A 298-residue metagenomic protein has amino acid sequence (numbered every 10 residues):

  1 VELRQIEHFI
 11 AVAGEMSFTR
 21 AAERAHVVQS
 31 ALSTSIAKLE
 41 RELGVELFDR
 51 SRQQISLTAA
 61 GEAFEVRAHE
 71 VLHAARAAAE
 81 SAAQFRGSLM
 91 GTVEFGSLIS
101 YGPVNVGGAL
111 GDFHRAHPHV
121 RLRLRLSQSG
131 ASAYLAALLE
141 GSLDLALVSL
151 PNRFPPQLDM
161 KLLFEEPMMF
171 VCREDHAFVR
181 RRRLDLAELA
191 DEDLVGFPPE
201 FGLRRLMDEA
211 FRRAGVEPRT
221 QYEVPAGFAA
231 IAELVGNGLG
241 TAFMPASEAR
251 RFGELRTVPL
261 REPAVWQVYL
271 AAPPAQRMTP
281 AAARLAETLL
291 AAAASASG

Functional and structural regions predicted by a protein language model:
I10-A31: Short helix-boundary/capping micro-motifs
E40-E62: A short LG(V/I)-centered, amphipathic sequence patch enriched for acidic residue(s) preceding the LG motif
E42-L43, F64-R86, A109: Alpha-helical linker/hinge and terminal dimerization helices associated with HTH transcriptional regulators
M90-R153, V224: Central regulatory/effector-binding core of bacterial HTH transcription factors
G130-L143, S149, P198-R256: Hydrophobic hinge/microswitch elements
S149, F178, D193-A214, M278-A283 (+1 more regions): Secondary-structure junction motif
P155-K161, E165-E166, A229-R277: Beta-alpha-beta core module
P155-M168, C172-L194, T279-A283: Flexible hinge/capping segments at coil-to-helix
